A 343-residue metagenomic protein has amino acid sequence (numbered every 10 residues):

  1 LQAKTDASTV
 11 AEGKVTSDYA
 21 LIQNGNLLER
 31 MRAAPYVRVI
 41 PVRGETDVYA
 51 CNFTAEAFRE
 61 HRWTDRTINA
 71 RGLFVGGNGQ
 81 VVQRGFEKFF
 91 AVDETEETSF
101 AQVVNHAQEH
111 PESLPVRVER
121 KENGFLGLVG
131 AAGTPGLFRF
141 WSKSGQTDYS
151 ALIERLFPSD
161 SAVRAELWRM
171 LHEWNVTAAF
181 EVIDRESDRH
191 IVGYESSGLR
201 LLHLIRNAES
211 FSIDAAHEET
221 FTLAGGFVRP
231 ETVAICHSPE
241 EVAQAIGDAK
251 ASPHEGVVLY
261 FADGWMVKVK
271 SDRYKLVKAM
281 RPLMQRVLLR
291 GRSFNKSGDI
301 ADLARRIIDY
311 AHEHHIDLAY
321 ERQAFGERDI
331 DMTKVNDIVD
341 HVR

Functional and structural regions predicted by a protein language model:
L1-R343: Core nucleotide-handling region used for phosphoryl-transfer chemistry
